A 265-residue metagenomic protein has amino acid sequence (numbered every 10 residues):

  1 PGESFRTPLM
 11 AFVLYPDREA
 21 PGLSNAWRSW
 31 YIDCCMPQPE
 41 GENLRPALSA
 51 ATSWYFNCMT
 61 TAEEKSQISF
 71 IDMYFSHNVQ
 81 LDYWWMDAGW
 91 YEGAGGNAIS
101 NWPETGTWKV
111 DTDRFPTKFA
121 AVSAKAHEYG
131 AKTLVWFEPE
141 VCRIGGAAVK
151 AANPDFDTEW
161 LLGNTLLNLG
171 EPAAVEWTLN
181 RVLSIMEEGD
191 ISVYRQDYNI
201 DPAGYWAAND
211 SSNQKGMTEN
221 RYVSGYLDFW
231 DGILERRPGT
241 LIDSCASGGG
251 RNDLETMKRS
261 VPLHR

Functional and structural regions predicted by a protein language model:
P1-L134, E140-K150: Conserved structural scaffold segments of CAZyme catalytic domains across common CAZy folds
D111-G130, G145-R265: Active-site neighborhood of glycoside hydrolase catalytic domains
